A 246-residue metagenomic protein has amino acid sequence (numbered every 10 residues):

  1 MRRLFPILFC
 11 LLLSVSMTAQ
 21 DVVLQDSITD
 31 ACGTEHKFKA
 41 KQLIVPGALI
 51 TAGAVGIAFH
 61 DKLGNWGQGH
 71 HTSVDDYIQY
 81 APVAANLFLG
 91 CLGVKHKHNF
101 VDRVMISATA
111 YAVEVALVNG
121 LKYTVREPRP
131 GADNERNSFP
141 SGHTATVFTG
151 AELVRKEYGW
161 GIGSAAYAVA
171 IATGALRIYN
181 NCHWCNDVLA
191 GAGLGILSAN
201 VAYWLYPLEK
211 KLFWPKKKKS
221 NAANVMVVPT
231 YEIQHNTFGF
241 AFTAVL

Functional and structural regions predicted by a protein language model:
R3-L13, M17-V45, V101-D102, E114-L246: Replace "edges of transmembrane helices
D30-A31, D61-Q68: Membrane-interface helix termini and inter-helical loops of multi-pass transporters
A48-A52, L89, L153-R155: Well-ordered alpha-helical scaffold segments within catalytic/enzyme domains
I50-D61: Alpha-helical transmembrane segments of multi-pass membrane proteins
G69-F88: Interfacial helix-start motif at the membrane-water boundary
L89-K97, R126-R129: Short, flexible helix-adjacent loops and helix caps
G93-E114: Interfacial segments of alpha-helical transmembrane regions
